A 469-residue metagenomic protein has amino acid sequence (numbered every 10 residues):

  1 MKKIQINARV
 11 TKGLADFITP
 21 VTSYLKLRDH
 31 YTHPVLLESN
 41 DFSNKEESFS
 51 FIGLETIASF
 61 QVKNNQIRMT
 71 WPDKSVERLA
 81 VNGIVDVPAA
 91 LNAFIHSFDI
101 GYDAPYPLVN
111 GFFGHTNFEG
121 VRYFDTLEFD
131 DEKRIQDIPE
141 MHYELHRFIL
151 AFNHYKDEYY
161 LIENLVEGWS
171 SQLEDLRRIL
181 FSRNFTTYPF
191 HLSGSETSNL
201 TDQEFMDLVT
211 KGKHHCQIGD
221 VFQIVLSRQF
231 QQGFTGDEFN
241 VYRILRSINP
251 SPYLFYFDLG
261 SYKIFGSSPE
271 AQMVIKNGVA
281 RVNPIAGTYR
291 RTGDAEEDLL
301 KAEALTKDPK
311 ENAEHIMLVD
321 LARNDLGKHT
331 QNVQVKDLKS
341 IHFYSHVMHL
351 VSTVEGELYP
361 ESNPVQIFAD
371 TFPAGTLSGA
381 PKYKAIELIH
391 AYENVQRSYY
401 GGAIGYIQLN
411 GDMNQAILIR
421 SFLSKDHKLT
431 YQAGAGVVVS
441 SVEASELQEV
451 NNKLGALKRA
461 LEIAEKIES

Functional and structural regions predicted by a protein language model:
M1-S469: Extended alpha-helical targeting/anchoring segments, especially N-terminal organellar/secretory targeting helices
